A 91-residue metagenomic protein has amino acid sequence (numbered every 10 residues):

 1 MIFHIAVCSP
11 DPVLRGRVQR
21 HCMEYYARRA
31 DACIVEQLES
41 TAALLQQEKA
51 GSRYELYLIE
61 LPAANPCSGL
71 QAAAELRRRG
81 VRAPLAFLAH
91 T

Functional and structural regions predicted by a protein language model:
I2-C22, Y57: Conserved acidic segment of CheY-like receiver
I5, V35, L85-A86: Hydrophobic/aromatic residues located in beta-strands of well-ordered beta-sheets within soluble catalytic
Q19, T41-L45, G51-L76: Conserved phosphotransfer microenvironments
H21-R29: A short, Lys/Arg-enriched amphipathic alpha-helix followed by its capping loop at the start of a domain
R28, A50-G51, R79: Alpha-helix C-cap/termination motif
R29-S40: Short hydrophobic/Thr-rich beta-strand motif most characteristic of the beta2 strand and flanking loop of CheY-like
R82-T91: A short, hydrophobic beta-strand element within the central beta-sheet of small alpha/beta folds
